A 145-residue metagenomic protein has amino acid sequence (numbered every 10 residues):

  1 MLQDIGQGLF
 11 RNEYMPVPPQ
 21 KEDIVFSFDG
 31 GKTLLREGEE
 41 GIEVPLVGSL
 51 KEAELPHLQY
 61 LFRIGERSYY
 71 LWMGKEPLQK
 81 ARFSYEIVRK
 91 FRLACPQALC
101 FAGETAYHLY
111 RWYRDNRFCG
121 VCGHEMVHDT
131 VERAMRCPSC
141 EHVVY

Functional and structural regions predicted by a protein language model:
M1-P96: N-terminal alpha-helical interaction blocks
L46, E66, Y70, C100-F101 (+3 more regions): Generic detector of bulky aromatic hydrophobic side chains
L78-V121: A gly/proline- and charged-residue-enriched helix-loop-helix capping module
E104-Y145: Cys/His-rich short segments
